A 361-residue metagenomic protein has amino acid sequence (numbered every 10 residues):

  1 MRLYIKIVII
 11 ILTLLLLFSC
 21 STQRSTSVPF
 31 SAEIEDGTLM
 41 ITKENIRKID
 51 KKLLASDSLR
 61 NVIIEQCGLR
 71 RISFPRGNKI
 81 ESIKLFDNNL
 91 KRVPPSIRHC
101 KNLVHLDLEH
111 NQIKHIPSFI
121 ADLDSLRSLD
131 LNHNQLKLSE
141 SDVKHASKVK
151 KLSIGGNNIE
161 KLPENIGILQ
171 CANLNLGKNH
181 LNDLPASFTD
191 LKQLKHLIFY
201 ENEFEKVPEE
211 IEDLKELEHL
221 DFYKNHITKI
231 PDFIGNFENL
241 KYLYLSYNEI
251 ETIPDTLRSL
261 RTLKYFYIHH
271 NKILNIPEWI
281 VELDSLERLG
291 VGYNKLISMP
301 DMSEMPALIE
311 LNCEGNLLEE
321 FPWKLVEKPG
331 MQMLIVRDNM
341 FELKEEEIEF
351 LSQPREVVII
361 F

Functional and structural regions predicted by a protein language model:
F18-S19: C-terminal motif of bacterial Sec signal peptides marking the signal peptidase cleavage site
I34-K91: LRR N-terminal entry segment and analogous cap-like coil->beta motifs
G37-L39, V62-I64, E81-L85, L106-L108 (+11 more regions): Conserved hydrophobic beta-strand positions in leucine-rich repeat
I49-K52, R71-P75, V93-S96, I116-F119 (+10 more regions): The feature encodes a structural signal of leucine-rich repeats
A55-S58, R76-I80, R98-N102, A121-L126 (+10 more regions): Leucine-rich repeat
E201, E205-K206, I211-A307: Eukaryotic tandem repeat interaction scaffolds
I309-F361: Leucine-rich solenoid repeat scaffolds
